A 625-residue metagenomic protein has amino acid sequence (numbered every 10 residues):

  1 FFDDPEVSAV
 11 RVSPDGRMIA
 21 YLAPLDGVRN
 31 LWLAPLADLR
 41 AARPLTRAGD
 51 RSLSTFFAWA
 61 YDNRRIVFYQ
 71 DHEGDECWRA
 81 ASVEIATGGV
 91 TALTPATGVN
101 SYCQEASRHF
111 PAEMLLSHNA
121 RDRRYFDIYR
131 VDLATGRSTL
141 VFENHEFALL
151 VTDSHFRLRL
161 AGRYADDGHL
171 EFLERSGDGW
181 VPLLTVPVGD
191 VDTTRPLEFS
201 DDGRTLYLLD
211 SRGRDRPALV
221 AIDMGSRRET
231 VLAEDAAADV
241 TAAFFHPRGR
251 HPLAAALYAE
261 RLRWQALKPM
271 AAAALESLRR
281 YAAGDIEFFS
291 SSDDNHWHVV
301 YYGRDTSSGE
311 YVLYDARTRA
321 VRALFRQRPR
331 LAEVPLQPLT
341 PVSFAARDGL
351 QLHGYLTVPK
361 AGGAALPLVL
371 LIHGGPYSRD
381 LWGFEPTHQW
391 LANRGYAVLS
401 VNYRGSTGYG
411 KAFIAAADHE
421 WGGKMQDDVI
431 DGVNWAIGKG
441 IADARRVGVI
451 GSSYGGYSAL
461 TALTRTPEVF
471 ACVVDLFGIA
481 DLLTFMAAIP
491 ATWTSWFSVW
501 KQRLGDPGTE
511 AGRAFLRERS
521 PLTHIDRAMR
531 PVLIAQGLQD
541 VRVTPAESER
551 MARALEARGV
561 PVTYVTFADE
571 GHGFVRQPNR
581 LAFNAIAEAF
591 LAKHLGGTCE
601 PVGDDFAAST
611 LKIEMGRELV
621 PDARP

Functional and structural regions predicted by a protein language model:
F2-S8, M18, L22-A34, A48-T55 (+4 more regions): Peripheral, non-catalytic segments that deliver or gate enzyme domains
A9-S13, A34, A41-A42: Glycine/alanine-rich phosphate-binding loops at beta-alpha junctions
D15, E84, D132, D223 (+6 more regions): Acidic active-site catalytic centers that drive phospho-/nucleotidyl reactions and related ester hydrolyses
L39-A41, T87, S226, D285 (+5 more regions): A generic structural signal for alpha->beta connector loops
A41-L45, A92, L140, P182 (+9 more regions): Conserved beta-strand positions that form and line the central face of beta-propeller blades
L115, L160, Y207, L253 (+6 more regions): Hydrophobic/aromatic beta-strand patches that form the interior of the parallel beta-sheet core in alpha/beta enzyme
R330-G448, S452-S453, F485-S495: Cap/lid segment of the alpha/beta-hydrolase catalytic domain
Y403-P625: Active-site-proximal cap/loop segments of hydrolase catalytic domains
